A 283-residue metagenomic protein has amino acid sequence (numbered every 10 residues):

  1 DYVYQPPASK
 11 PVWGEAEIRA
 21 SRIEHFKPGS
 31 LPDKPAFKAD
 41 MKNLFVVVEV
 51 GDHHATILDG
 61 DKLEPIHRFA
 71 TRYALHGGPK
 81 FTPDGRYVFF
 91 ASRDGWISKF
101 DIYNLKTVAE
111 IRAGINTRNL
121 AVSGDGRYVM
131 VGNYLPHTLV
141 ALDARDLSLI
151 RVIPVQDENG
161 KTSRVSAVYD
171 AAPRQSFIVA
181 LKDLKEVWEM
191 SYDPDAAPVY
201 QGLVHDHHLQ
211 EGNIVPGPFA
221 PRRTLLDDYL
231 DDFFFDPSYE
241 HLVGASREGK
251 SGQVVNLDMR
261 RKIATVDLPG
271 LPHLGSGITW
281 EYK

Functional and structural regions predicted by a protein language model:
D1-K283: Predominantly soluble domains enriched in secretory-pathway, periplasmic, or organellar proteins
